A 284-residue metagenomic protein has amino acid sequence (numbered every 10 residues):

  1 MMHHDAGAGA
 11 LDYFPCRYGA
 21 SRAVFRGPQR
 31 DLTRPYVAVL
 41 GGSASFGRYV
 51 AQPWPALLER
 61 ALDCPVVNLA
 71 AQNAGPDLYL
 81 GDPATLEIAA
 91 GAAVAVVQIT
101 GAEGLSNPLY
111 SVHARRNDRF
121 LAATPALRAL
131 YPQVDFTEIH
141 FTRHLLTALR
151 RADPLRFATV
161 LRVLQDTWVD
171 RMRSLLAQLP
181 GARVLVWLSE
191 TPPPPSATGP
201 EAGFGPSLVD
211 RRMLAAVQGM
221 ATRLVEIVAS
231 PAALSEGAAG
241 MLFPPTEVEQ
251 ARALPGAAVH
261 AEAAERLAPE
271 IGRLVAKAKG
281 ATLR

Functional and structural regions predicted by a protein language model:
M1-D5: Positively charged, low-complexity intrinsically disordered leader regions
A10-N73, L78-A90: Serine-esterase "nucleophile elbow" of acetyl-processing enzymes
E87-R284: Alpha-helical cap/lid subdomain in secreted, periplasmic, or secretory-pathway luminal O-acyl-processing enzymes
